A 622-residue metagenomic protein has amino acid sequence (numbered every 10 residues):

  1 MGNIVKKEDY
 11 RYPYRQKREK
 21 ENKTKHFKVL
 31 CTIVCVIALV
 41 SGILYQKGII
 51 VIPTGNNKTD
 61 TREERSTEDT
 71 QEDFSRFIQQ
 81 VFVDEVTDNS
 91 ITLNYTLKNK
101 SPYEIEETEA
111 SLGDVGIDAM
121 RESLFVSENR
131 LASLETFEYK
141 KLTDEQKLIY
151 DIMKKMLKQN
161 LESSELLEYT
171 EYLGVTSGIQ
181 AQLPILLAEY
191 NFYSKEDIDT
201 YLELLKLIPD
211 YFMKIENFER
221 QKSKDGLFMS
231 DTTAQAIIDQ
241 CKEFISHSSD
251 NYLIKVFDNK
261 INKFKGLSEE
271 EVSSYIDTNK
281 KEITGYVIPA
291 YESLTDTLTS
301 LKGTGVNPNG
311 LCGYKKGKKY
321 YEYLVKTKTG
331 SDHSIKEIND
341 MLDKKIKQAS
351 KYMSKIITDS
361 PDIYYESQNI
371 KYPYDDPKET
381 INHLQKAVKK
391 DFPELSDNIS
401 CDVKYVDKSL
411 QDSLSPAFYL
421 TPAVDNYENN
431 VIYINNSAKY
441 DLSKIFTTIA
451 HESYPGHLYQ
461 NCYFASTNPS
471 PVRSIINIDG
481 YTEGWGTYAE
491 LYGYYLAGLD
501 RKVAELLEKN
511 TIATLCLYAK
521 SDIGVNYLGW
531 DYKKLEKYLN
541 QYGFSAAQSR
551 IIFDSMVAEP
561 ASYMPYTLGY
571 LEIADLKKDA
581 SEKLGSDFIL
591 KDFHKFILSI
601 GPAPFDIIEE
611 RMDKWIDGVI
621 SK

Functional and structural regions predicted by a protein language model:
M1-S66: Gram-positive cell-envelope targeting signals
G48-K622: N-terminal maturation segment of proteins
